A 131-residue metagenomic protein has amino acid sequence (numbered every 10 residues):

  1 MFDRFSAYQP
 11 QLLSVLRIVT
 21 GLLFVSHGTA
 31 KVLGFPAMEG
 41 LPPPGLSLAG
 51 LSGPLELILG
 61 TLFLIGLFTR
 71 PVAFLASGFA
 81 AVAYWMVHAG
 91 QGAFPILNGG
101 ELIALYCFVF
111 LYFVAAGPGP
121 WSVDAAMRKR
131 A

Functional and structural regions predicted by a protein language model:
M1-L33, L48-I58, I65-A131: Extended, low-polarity transmembrane helix blocks
P36: Conserved catalytic-core motifs of eukaryotic protein kinase domains, centered on the activation segment
E39-G50: Perimembrane loop-to-helix junctions flanking transmembrane segments
